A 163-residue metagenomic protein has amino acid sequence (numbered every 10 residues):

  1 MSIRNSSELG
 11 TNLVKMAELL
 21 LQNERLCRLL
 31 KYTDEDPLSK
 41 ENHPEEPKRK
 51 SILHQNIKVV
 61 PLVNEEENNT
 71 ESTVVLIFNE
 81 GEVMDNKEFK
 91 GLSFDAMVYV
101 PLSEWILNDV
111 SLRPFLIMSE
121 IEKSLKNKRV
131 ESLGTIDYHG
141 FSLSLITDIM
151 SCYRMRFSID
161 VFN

Functional and structural regions predicted by a protein language model:
M1, N5, W105-I106, S142: Residue-level detector of alpha-helix boundaries and kinks
M1-V83: Small/polar-rich, solvent-exposed N-terminal microdomains that initiate assembly or binding
M16, L20, L92-A96, E104 (+3 more regions): Generic low-polarity alpha-helical segments
C27, L112-N163: Acidic-leaning, charged glycine-interspersed low-complexity segments
E45-R49, F94, D137, L143: Polar low-complexity intrinsically disordered regions enriched in Ser/Thr and small residues
N68-T70, N86-K90, T147-Y153: Solvent-exposed loop and beta-edge segments used for protein-protein assembly and interaction
V74-E104: Active-site-adjacent structural patch at catalytic or cofactor/ligand-binding sites
P101-P114: Short histidine-centered catalytic/ligand-binding loop motif
